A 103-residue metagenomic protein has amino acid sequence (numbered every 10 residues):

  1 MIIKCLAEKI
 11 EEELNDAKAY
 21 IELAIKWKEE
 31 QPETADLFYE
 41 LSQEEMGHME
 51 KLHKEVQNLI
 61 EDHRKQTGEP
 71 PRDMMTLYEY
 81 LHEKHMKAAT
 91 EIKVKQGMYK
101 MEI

Functional and structural regions predicted by a protein language model:
M1-I103: Non-heme di-metal
